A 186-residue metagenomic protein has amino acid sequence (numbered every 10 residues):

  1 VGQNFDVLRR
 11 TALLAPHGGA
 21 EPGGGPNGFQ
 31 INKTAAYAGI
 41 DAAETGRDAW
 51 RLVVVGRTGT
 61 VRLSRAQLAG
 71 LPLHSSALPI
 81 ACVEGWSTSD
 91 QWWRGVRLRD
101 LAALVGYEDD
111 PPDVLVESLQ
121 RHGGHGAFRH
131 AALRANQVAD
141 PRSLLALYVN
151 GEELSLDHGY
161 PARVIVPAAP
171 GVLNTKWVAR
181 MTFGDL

Functional and structural regions predicted by a protein language model:
G2-L186: Structured, non-membrane catalytic/scaffold regions adjacent to prosthetic-group chemistry
